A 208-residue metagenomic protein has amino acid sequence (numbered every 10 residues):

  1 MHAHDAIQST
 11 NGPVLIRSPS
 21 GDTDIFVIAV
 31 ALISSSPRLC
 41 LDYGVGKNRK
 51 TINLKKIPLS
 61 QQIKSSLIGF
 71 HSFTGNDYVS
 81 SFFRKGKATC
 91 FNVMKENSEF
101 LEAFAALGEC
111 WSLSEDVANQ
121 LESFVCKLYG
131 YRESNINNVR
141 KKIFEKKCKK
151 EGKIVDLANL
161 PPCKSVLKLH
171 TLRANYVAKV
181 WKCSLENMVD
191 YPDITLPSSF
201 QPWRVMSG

Functional and structural regions predicted by a protein language model:
M1-G208: Extended two-metal-dependent nuclease catalytic cores across DNA- and RNA-processing enzymes
